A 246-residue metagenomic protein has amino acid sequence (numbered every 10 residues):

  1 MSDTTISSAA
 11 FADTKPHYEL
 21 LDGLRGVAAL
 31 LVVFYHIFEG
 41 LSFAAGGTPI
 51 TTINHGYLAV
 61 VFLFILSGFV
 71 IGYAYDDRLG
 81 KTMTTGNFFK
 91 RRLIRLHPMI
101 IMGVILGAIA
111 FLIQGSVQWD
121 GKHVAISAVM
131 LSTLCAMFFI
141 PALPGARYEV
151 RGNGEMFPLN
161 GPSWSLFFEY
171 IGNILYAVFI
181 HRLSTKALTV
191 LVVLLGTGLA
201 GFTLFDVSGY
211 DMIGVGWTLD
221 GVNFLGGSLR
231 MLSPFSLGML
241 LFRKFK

Functional and structural regions predicted by a protein language model:
M1-L20: Short, Lys/Arg-rich, polar N-terminal cytosolic tail immediately upstream of the first transmembrane signal-anchor
P16-D77, H97-G103, L229-M231, F235-S236: Functionally critical transmembrane alpha-helices in membrane proteins and complexes, commonly lining
D22, T82, A128-K246: Aromatic-enriched alpha-helical transmembrane segments of multi-pass intramembrane proteins
G26, I37, R92, L96 (+2 more regions): Catalytic glutamate of the conserved HExxH
L30-F38, I109-L112, L194-S208: Aromatic-anchored segments of alpha-helical transmembrane domains
F38, G72-D76, G107-F111, I180 (+2 more regions): Membrane-water interface at transmembrane helix exits
G46-N54, D120-V124, G216-G226: Non-cytosolic membrane-interface motifs at loop->transmembrane helix junctions
Y57-V60, D76-S116, H123-F139, G172-N173 (+2 more regions): Transmembrane alpha-helical segments and their boundary/interface "anchor" motifs in multi-pass integral membrane
